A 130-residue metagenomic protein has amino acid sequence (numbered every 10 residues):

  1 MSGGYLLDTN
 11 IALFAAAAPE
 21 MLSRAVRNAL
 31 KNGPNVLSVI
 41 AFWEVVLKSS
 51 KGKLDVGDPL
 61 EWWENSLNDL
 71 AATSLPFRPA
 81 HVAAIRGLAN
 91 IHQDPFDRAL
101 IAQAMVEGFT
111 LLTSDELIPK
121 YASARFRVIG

Functional and structural regions predicted by a protein language model:
M1-S38, G52-N65, E107, E116 (+1 more regions): Short, well-structured N-terminal submotif of metal-dependent ribonuclease cores
D8-N10, V45, I85, A104: Generic structural signal for small/hydrophobic residues in well-ordered secondary structure, especially within
I11-A12, H81, L100, L117-I118: Alpha-helix capping/helix-boundary segments
S38, F77, F96, S114: Replace "coordinates the UDP/GDP/TDP-sugar" with "coordinates nucleotide-activated sugar donors
V39, A84-G87, R98, Q103: Residue-level recognition of specific faces of alpha-helices
L60-N90: Acidic catalytic patch
I101-G130: Acidic, PIN/NYN-like endoribonuclease modules and their adjacent C-terminal/linker elements
